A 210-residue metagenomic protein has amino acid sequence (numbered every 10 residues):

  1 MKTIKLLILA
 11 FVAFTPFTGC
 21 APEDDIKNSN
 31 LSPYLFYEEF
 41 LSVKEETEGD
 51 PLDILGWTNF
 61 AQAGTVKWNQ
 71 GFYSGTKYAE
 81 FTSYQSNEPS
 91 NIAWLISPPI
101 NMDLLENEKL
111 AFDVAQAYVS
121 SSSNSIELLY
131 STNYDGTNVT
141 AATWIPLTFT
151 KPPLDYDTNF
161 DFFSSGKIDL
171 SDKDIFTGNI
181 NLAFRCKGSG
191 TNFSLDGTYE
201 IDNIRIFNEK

Functional and structural regions predicted by a protein language model:
M1-L7: Bacterial N-terminal signal peptides that target proteins for export
T3, F14-K44, N208-K210: Bacterial Sec-dependent N-terminal signal peptides
E39-S83: Extracellular glycan-recognition surfaces and repeat-rich motifs
F40, S97, M102-Y118, I126-Y130 (+1 more regions): Extracellular beta-strand-rich recognition modules
E80-A93, D155-F162: Extracellular beta-rich ligand/substrate-recognition surface
E88-L105, K109, F163-I168, E200-I201: Short beta-strands within extracellular/lumenal beta-sheet-rich domains
V114-K151: Extracellular ligand-binding interfaces
K151-K210: Terminal, low-complexity interaction segments
